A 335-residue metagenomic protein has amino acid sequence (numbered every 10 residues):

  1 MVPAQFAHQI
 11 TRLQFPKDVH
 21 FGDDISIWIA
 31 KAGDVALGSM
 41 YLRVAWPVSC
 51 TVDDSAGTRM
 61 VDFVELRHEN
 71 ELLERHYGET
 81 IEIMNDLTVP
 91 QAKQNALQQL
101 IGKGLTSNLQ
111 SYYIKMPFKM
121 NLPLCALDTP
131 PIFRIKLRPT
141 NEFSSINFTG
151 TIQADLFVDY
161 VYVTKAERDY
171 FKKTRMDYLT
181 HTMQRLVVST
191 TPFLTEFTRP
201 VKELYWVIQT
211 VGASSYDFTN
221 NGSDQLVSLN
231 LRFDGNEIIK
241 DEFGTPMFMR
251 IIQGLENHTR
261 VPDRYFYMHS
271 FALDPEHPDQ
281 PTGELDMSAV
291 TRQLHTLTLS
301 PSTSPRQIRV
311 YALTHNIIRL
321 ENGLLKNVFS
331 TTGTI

Functional and structural regions predicted by a protein language model:
M1-I335: Short, low-complexity Pro/Thr/Gly
